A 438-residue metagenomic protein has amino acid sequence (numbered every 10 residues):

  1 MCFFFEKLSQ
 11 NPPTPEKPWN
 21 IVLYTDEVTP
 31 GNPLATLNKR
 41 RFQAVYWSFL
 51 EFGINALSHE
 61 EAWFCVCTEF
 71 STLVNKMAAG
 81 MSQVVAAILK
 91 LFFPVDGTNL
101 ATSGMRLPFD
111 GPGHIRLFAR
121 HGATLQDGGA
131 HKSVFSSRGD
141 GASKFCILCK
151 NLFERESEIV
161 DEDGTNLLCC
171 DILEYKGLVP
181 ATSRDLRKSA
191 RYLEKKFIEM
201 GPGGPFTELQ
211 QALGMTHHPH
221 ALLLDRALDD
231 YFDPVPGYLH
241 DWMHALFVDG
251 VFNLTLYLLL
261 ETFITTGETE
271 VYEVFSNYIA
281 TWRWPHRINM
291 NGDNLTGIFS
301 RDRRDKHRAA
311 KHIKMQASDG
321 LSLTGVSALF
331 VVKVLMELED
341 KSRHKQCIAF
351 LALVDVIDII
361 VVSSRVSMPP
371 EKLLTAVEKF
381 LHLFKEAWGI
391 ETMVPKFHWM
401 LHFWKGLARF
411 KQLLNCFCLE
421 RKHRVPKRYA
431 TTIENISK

Functional and structural regions predicted by a protein language model:
M1-F64, A317-L323: Core catalytic machinery and nucleic-acid-binding channels of phosphodiester-processing enzymes
M1-L23, P94-V334: Charged (Asp/Glu and Lys/Arg) segments that form or flank catalytic channels of large polymer- and nucleotide-handling
T29-P33, I54-A56, F153-E156, R424-V425 (+1 more regions): Eukaryotic short linear interaction motifs
L34-N38, H59-E61, E158-E162, R428-T431: Short coil/turn segments at secondary-structure boundaries
A44-M105: Compact, glycine/acidic-enriched structural inserts
M81-V95, T269-S276, L373-K379: Well-ordered, non-membrane alpha-helical segments in soluble/globular domains
I88-T98, L152, A352-V356, K372: Subunit-assembly interface segments of extracellular/virion macromolecular structures
T281-K438: Terminal interaction-prone segments of large eukaryotic proteins
